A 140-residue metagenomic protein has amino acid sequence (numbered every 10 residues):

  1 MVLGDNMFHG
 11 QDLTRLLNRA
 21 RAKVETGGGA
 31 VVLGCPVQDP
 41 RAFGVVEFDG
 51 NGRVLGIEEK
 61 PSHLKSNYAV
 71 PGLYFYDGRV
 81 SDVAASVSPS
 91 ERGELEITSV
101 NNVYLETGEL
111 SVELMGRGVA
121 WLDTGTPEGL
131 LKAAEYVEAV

Functional and structural regions predicted by a protein language model:
M1-G50, F75-Y76, A84-V87: Conserved beta-loop-beta/alpha segment of the NTase-like Rossmann-fold superfamily that binds/positions NTPs
A22, R53-V140: Catalytic-core segments of class I nucleotidyltransferases/pyrophosphorylases that form NMP-activated intermediates
